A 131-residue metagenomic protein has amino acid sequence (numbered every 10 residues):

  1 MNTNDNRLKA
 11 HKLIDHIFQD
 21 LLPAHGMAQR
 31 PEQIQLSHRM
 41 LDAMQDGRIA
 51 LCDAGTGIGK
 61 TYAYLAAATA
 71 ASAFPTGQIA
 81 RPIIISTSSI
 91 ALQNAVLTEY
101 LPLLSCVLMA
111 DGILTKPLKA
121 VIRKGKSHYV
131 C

Functional and structural regions predicted by a protein language model:
N2-D53, Y62-A66: Conserved pre-motif I regulatory segment
A28-Q35, K60-A63, T87, A91 (+2 more regions): Generic recognition of stable, solvent-exposed alpha-helical segments in well-folded globular domains
R39-Q45, K60-I79, E99-S105: Walker A/P-loop NTP-binding motif
G57: Walker A (P-loop) phosphate-binding loop of P-loop NTPases
Y62, P117-A120: Amphipathic alpha-helical transducer elements in NTP-driven molecular machines
T76-R81, G112-L118: Short helix-terminating capping/connector loops at secondary-structure junctions
A80-S105, K119-C131: Conserved Walker A/P-loop ATP-binding site and its immediately adjacent core in helicase/helicase-like ATPase domains
L103-T115: A short alpha->loop->secondary-structure connector
